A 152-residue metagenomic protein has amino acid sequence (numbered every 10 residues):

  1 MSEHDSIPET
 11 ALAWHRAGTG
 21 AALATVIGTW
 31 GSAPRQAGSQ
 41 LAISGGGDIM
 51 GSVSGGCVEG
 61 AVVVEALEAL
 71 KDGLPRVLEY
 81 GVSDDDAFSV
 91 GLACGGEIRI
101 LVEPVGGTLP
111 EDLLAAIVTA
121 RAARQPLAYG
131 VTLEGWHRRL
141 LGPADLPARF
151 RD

Functional and structural regions predicted by a protein language model:
M1-D152: Segments forming oxygen-rich coordination pockets for charged ligands
